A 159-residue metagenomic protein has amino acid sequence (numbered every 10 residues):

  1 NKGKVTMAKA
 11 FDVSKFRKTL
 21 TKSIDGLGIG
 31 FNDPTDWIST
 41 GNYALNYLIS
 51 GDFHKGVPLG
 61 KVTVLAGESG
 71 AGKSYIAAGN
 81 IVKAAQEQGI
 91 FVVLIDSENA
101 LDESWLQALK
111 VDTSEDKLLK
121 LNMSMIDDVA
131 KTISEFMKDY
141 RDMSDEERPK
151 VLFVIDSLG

Functional and structural regions predicted by a protein language model:
N1-M7: Short, Lys/Arg-enriched N-terminal segments with co-localized hydrophobic residues within the first ~10-30 amino acids
A8-D116, V129-K138: The Walker A/P-loop phosphate-binding site
L94, L121, S157: Small/polar loops that bind or transfer phosphate-bearing groups
K117-S124: Short acidic-hydrophobic, aromatic-tinged amphipathic segments that line or gate anion-handling sites
S124-G159: Phosphate-binding/switch loop-helix module in NTP-utilizing enzymes
